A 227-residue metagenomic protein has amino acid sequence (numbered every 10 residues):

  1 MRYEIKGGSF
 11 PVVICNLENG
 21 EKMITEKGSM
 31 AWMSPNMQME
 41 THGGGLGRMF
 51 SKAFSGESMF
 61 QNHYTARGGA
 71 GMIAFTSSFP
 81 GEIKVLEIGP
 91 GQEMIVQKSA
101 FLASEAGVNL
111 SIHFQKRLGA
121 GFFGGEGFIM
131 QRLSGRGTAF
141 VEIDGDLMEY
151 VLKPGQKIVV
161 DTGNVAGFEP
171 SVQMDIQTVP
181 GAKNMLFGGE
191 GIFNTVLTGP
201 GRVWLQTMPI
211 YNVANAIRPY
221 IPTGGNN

Functional and structural regions predicted by a protein language model:
M1-N227: Composition-driven recognition of glycine/serine/threonine/acidic- and proline-rich low-complexity segments and repeats
